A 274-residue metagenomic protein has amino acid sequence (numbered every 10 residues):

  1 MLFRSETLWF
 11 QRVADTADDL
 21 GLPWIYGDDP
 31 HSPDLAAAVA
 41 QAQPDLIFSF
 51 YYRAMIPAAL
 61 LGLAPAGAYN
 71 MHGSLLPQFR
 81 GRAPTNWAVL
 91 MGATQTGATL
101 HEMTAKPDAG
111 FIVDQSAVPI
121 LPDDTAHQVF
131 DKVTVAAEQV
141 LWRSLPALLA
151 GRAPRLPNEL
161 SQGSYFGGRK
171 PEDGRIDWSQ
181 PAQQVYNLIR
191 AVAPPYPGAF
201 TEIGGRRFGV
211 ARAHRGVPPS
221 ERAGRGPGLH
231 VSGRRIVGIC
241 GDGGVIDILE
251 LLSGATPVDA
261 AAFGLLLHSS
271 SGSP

Functional and structural regions predicted by a protein language model:
M1-L2: Short, small-residue-biased leader/transition segments that mark boundaries at the very start of proteins
T7-F10, S32-A36, A54: Structural motif corresponding to alpha-helix initiation and N-cap regions
T16-L20, V39, A93: A generic structural signal for well-ordered alpha-helical segments
P23-H31: Short acidic-hydrophobic, aromatic-tinged amphipathic segments that line or gate anion-handling sites
S32-Q43, G62: Short amphipathic alpha-helix with an adjacent loop that forms part of the alpha/beta core around
L46-Y165, K170: Donor/substrate-binding cores of folate-linked one-carbon enzymes
G167-Q180: Acyl-group handling in specialized metabolite and lipid biosynthesis
S179-P274: An anion-binding loop in the catalytic cleft
